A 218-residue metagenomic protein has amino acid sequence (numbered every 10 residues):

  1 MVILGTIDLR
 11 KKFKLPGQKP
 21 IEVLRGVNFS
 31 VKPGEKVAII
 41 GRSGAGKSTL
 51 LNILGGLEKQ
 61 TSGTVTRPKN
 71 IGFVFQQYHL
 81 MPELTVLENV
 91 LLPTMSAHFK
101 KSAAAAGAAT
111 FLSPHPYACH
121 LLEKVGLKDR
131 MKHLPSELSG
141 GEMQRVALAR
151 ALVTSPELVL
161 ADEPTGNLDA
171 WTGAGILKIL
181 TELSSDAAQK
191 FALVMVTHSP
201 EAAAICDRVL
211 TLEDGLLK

Functional and structural regions predicted by a protein language model:
I3-T6, K12-G26: A short, flexible loop at the N-terminus of ABC-type nucleotide-binding domains that lies
G55: Helix-to-loop junction immediately C-terminal to a conserved catalytic motif
L84-P93: Short coil-to-helix segment of the ABC ATPase nucleotide-binding domain corresponding to the Q-loop/switch region
H133, T154, Q189: Conserved signature/switch motifs of ABC ATPase nucleotide-binding domains
L134-L138, E142: Conserved ABC ATPase signature
L148: Hydrophobic anchor residue at the start of the ABC signature
V159-D162: Catalytic Walker B motif of ABC-type/P-loop ATPase nucleotide-binding domains
